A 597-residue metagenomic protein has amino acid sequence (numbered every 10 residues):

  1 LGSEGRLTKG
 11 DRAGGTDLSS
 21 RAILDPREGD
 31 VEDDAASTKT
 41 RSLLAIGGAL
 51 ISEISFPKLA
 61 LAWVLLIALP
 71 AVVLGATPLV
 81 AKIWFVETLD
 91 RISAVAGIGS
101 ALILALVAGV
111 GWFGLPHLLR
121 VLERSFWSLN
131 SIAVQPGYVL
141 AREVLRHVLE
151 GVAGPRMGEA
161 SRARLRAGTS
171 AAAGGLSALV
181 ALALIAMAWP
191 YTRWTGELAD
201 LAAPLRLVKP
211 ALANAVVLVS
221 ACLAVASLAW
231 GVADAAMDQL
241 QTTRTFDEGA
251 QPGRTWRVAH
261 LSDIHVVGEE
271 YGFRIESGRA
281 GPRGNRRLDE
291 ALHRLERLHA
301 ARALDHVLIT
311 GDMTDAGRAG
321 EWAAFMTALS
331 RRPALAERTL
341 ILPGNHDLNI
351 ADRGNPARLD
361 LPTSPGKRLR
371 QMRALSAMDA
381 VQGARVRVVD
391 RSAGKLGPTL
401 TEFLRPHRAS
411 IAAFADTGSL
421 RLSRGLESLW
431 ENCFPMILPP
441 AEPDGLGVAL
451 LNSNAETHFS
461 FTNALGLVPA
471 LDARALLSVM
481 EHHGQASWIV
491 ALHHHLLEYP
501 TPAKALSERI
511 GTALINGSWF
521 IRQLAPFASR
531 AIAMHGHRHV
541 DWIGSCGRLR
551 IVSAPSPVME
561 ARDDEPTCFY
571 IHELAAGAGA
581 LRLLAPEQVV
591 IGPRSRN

Functional and structural regions predicted by a protein language model:
D17, R21-L102, W112-T169, W194-A324: N-terminal active-site segment of His-dependent metallophosphoesterases
T243-D247, A324-A475, P557-M559, D563-D564 (+1 more regions): Extended active-site neighborhood of metal-dependent phosphoesterases/phosphodiesterases
D247-A259, V266, E431-L450, G484-S487 (+1 more regions): Beta-strand-turn-beta hairpins that frame and shape the catalytic cleft of phosphate-ester-processing enzymes
H260-S262, D305-D312, R338-N345, L451 (+4 more regions): Active-site neighborhood of phospho(di)ester-bond hydrolases with catalytic His/Asp-centered motifs
V267-E270, D315-G317, N345-R353, E456-F459 (+4 more regions): Active-site environment of divalent metal-dependent phosphoester hydrolases
S330, P500-A580: Conserved beta-sheet core of the metallophosphoesterase superfamily
A455-R474, E481-R530: Active-site-proximal segments of metal-dependent phosphoesterases and phosphodiesterases across multiple
L574-N597: A short C-terminal boundary segment appended to hydrolase-like catalytic domains
